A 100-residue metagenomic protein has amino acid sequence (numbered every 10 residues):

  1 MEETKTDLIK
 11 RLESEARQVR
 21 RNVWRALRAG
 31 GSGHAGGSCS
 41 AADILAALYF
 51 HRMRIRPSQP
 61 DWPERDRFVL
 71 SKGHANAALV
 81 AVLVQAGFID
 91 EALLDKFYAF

Functional and structural regions predicted by a protein language model:
M1-V19: N-terminal hydrophobic or amphipathic helices/low-complexity stretches enriched in small/hydrophobic/Pro/Gly
E13, A26, C39-F100: Cofactor-binding active-site loop characterized by glycine-rich and histidine/acidic residues
A16-S32: N-terminal capping segment at the start of a domain
S32-A35, L94: Flexible, glycine/charged-enriched surface loops at secondary-structure junctions
